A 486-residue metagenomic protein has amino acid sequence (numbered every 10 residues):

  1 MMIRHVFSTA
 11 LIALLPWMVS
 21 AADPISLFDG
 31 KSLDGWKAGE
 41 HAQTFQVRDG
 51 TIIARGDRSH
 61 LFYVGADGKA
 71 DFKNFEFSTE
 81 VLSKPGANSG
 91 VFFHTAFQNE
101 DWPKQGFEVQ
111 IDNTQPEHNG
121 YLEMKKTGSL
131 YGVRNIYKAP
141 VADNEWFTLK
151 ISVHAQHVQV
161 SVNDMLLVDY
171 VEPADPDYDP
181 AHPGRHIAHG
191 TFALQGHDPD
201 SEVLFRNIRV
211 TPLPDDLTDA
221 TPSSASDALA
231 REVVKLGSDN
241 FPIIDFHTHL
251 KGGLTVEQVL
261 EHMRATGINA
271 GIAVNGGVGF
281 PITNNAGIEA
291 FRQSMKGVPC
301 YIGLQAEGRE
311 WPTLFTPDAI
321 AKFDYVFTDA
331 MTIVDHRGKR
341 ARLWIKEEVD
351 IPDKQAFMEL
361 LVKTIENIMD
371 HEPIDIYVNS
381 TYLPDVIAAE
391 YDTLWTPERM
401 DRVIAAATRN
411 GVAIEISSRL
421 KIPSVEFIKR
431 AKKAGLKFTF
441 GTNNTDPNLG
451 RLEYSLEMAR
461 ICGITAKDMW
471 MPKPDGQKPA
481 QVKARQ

Functional and structural regions predicted by a protein language model:
M1-H5: Positively charged n-region of N-terminal signal peptides that target proteins for export
S8-W17: Bacterial N-terminal signal peptides
A22-S226: Carbohydrate-interacting regions of secretory-pathway proteins
F97, L166, L250, G276-V278 (+6 more regions): Active-site-proximal loop/turn and secondary-structure-junction residues that shape catalytic pockets, frequently
S224-D239, Y391-Q486: Charged catalytic cores and adjacent phosphate/nucleic-acid-binding surfaces used for phosphate/nucleic-acid chemistry
D239-E359, K363, D446-L449: A metal-dependent hydrolase metal-coordination microenvironment
H247, V326, Y377-N379, I414 (+1 more regions): Divalent metal-coordination and catalytic microenvironments
A330-A434: Domain-core and long-helix interface of multi-subunit machines
